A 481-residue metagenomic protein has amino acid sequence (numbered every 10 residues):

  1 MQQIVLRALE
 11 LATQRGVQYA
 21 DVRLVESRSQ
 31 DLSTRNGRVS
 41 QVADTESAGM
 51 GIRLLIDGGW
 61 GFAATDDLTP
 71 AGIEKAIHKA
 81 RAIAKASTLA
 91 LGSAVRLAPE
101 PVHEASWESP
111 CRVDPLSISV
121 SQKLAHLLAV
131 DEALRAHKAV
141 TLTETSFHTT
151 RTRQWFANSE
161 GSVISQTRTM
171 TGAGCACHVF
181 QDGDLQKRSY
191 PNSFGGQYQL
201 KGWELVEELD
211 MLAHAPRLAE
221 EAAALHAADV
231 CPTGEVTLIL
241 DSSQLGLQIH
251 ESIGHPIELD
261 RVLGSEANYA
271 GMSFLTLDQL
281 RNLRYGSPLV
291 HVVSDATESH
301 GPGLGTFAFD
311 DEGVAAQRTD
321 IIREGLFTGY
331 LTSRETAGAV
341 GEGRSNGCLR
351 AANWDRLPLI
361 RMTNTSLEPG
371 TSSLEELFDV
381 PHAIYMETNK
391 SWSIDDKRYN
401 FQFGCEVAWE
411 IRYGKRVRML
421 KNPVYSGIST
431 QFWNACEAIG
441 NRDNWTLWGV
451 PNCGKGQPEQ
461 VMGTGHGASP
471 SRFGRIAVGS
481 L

Functional and structural regions predicted by a protein language model:
Q3-V5, L9-R15, Y19-D31, K75-T167 (+4 more regions): Acidic low-complexity segments
E10-A12, V39-A43, S117-S121, V130-H137 (+11 more regions): A generic local secondary-structure boundary/capping motif
Y19, D31, S47-G51, L142 (+11 more regions): Broad gene-expression machinery/nucleic-acid interaction feature
Q30-K85: N-terminal alpha-helical targeting/anchoring segments
D31-G37, S106, R151-M170, L185-Q197 (+6 more regions): Short acidic, glycine/serine/threonine-rich loops at helix termini
A43-I56, I164-Q197, D320-R323, C405-Y413: Short beta-strand elements
E144, A215, A267-L481: Dual-mode signal for accessory low-complexity, basic/Gly-rich regions
S162-T276: Internal metal/ion-chelating core segments
